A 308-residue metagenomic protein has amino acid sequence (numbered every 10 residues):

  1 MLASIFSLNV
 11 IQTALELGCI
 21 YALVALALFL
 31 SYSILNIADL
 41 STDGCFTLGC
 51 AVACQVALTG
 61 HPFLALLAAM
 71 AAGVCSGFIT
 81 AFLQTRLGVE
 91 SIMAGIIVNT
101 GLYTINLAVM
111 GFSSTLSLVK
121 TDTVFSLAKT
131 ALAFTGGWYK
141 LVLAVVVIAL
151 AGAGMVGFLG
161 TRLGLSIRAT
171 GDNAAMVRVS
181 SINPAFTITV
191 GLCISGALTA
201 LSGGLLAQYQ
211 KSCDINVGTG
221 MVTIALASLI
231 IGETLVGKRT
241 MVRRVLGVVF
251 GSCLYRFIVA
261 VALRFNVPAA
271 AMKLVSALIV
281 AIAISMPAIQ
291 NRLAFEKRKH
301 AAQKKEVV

Functional and structural regions predicted by a protein language model:
M1-V24, V52, L58-L64, K129-A133 (+1 more regions): Membrane-interfacial amphipathic/re-entrant helices at transmembrane-helix boundaries
F6, G154, D172-V179, N183-F186 (+3 more regions): Cytosolic-side transmembrane-helix boundaries in multi-pass membrane proteins
L17, S91-M93, S114, V119 (+4 more regions): Loop-to-transmembrane alpha-helix initiation sites
Y32-L87, A128-F134, R239-T240, R264: Membrane-embedded helix boundary and interhelical linker motif in transport proteins
H61-T100, I105, I148-A149, F250-G251 (+1 more regions): Alpha-helical transmembrane segments within multi-pass membrane transporters and channels
S76, G136-V217, V222: Helix-loop-helix "hairpin" substructures at the membrane interface of multi-pass membrane proteins
S91, L102-G160, T189-V190, A271 (+1 more regions): Transmembrane helix-bundle core of multi-pass membrane transporters and related energy-transducing complexes
T199, G203-L274: Transmembrane alpha-helical segments in multi-pass inner-membrane proteins
